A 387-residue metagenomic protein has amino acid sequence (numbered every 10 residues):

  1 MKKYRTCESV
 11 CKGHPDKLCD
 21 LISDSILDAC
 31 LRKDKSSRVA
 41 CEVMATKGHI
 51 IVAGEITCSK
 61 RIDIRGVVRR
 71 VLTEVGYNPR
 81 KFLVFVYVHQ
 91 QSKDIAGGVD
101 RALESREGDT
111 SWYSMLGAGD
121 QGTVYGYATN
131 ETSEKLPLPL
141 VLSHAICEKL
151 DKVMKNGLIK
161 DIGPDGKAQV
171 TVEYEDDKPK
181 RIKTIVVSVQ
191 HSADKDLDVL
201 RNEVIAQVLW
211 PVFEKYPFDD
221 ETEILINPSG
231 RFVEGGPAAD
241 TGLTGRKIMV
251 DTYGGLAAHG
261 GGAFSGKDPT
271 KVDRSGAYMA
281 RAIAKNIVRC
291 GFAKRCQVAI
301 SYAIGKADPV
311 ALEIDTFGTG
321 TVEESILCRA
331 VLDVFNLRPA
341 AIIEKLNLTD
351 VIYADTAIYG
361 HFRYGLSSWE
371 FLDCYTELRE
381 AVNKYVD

Functional and structural regions predicted by a protein language model:
M1-A40, A45: N-terminal, positively charged regions that mediate nucleic acid binding
T6, G48, G66, T73 (+3 more regions): Glycine-rich, mobile lid/loop segments that gate access to catalytic sites or pores
E8-V10, H14-C19, L116-T132, V233-A257 (+2 more regions): Conserved phosphate/anionic-ligand binding catalytic regions in large, soluble enzymes, centered on
K12-L31, A128-E148, K267-G291: Alpha-helical support elements that line or immediately flank enzyme active sites and cofactor-binding pockets
S37-C41, G166-V172, T222-I226, F292-A303: A short glycine-rich, hydrophobically flanked beta-strand micro-motif that places a catalytic Asp/Glu for divalent metal
E42-V43, L116, G122-Y125, T129 (+4 more regions): Short beta-strand elements
T46, R295, S301-D387: Internal helix-turn-beta structural module
K149, K195-V288: Glycine-rich anion/phosphate-binding loop at the beta-strand->alpha-helix junction
